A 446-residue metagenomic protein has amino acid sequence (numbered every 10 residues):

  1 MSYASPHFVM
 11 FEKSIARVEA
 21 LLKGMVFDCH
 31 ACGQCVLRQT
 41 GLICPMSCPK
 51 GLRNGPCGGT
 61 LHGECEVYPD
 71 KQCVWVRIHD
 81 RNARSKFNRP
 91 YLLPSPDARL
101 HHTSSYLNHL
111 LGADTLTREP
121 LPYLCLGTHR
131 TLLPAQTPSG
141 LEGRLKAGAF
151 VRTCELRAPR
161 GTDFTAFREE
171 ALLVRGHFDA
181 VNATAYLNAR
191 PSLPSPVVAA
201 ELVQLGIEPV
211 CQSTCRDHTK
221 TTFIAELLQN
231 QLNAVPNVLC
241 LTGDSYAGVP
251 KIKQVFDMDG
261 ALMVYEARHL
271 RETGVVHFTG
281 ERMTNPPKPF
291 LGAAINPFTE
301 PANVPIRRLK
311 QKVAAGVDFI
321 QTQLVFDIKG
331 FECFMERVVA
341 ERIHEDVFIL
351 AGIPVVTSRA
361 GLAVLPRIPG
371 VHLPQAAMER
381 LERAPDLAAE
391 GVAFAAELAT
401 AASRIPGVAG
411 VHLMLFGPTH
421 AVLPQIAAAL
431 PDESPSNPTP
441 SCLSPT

Functional and structural regions predicted by a protein language model:
M1-L37, I43, K50-N54, G59-L133: Iron-sulfur (Fe-S) cluster-binding modules
V18, S104, N108-R157, G161 (+2 more regions): N-terminal amphipathic alpha-helix/helix-capping segment at the start of soluble metabolic enzymes
C57, E155, V181, N230 (+4 more regions): Conserved, mostly hydrophobic/aromatic
R130-P134, G243, V255-T284, A294-T299 (+3 more regions): Active-site pocket-lining/capping segments in soluble small-molecule metabolic enzymes
T131-L132, F150-T165, P209-T221, P289-V304 (+1 more regions): Active-site mouth loops of central-metabolism enzymes
G161-V174, S195, K220-L227, P301-K312 (+1 more regions): Short, acidic/polar
D163-T165, A189-E201, T219-E226, S245-A267 (+4 more regions): Active-site-adjacent beta->alpha loops and helix N-cap segments on the catalytic face of soluble alpha/beta enzymes
A180-P191, S213-T214, C240, D318-D327 (+1 more regions): Catalytic beta/alpha-barrel core
